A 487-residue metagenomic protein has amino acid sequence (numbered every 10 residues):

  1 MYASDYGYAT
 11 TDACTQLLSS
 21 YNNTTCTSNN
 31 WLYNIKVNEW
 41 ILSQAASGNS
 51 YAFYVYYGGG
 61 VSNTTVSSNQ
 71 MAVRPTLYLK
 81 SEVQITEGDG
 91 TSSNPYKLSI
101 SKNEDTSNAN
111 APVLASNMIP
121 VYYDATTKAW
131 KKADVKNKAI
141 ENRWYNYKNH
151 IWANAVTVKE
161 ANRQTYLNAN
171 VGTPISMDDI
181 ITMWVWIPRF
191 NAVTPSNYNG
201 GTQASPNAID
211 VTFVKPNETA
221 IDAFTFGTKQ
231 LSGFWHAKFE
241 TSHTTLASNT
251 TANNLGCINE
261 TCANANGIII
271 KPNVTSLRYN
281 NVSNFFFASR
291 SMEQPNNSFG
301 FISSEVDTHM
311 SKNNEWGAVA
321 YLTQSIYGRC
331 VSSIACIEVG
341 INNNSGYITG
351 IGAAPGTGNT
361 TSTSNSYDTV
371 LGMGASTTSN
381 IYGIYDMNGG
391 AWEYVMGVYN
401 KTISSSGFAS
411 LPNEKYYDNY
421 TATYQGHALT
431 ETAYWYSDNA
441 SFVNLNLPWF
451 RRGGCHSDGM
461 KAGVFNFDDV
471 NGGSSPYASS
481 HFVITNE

Functional and structural regions predicted by a protein language model:
M1-E104, N313-G317, N344-N365, T369-L371 (+2 more regions): C-terminal, surface-exposed recognition/capping segments
G59-V61, N154, V158-P174, K215-D222 (+2 more regions): Short alpha-helical segments and helix-capping/turn motifs at coil-helix boundaries
L79-V83, N191-P195, H243, S289-G300 (+3 more regions): A generic secondary-structure signal for well-formed alpha-helical elements
Q84-T86, V193-N199, H243-N249, G459-A462: Short, solvent-exposed loop/turn elements at domain surfaces
E87, P95-P188, A192-P195, E305-T308: GGW-centered surface loops in extracellular recognition modules
A133, M183-T228, P295, Y420-L447: Carbohydrate-recognition beta-sandwich/jelly-roll modules in extracellular/periplasmic carbohydrate-active proteins
P174-I181, A208, T212-M387: Short aromatic-cysteine micro-motif
